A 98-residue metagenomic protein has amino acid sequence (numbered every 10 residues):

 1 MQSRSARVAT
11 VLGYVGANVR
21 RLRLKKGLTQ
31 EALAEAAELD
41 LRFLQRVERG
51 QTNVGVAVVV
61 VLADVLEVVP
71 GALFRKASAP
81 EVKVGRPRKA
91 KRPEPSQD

Functional and structural regions predicted by a protein language model:
M1-L24: A short, Lys/Arg-rich alpha-helix, primarily the initiator
A17-A32, V61, R88-K89: Short basic helix-loop element that most often maps to the first helix and adjoining turn of HTH DNA-binding modules
G27-Q45: Short alpha-helical DNA-recognition segment
G55-A72: DNA major-groove recognition helix of helix-turn-helix/homeodomain DNA-binding modules
F74-D98: Short, charged recognition helix plus adjacent turn of helix-turn-helix-like nucleic-acid-binding domains
